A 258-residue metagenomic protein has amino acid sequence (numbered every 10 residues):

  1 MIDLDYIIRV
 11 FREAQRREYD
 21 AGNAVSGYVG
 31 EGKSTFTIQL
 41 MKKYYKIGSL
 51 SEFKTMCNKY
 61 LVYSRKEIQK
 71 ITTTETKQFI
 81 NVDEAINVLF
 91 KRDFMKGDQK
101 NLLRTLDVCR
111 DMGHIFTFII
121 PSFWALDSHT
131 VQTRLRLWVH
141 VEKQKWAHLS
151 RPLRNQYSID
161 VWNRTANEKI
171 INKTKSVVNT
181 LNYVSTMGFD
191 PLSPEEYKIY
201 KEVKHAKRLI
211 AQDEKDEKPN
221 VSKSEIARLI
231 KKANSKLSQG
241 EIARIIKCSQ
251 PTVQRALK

Functional and structural regions predicted by a protein language model:
M1-A14: N-terminal pre-Walker A segment at the start of P-loop NTPase domains
G22-Y45: Glycine-rich phosphate-binding P-loop
K42-C57: Post-Walker A helix-loop "phosphate-sensing" segment adjacent to the P-loop in P-loop NTPases
V62-F116: Conserved nucleotide-sensing/catalytic segment adjacent to the nucleotide-binding pocket in NTP-handling enzymes
H129-W146: A short helix-turn-beta junction within AAA+ P-loop NTPase domains corresponding to the substrate/partner-engaging
K218-L237: Short, amphipathic alpha-helical "recognition" segments used to contact nucleic acids or chromatin
S238-I246: Short alpha-helical "recognition helix" segments of helix-turn-helix
Q254-R255: Key DNA-contacting residues within the recognition helix of helix-turn-helix
